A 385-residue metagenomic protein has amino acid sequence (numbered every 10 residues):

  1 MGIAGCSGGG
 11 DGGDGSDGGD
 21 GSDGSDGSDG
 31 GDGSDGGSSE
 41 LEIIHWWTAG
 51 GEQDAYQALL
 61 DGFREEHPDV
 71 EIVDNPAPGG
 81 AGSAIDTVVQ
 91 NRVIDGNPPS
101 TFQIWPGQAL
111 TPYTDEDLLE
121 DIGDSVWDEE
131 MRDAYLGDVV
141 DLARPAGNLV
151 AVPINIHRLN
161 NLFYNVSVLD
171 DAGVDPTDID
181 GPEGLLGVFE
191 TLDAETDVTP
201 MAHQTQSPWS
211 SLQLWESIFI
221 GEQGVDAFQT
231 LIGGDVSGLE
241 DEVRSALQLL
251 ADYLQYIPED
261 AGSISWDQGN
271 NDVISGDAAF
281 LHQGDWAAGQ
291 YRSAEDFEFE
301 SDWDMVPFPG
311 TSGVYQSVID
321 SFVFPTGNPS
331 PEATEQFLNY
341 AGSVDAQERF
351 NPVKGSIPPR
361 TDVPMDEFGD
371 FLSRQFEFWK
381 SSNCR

Functional and structural regions predicted by a protein language model:
C6-P112, E116, D128-M131, F297 (+5 more regions): Conserved N-terminal structural module of periplasmic/extracytoplasmic solute-binding proteins
W46, L60, R64, Q248-S330: Extracytoplasmic/periplasmic substrate-binding proteins
G50-D54, G62-E65, L118-L119, W286-S293 (+1 more regions): Mature extracytoplasmic/periplasmic domains
E65, R144-L214, E222-A261, N271 (+2 more regions): Helix-loop-helix "hinge/cap" segment bordering the ligand-binding cleft or interdomain interface
P76-N91, W105-Q108, D180-G187, D260-S275: Short helix-initiation/N-cap motifs at beta->coil->alpha
V93-I104, L118-E120, E195-T199, S275-Q283: Alpha-to-beta junction loops
W105-L159, D370: Hinge/lid segment of periplasmic solute-binding proteins
G123-G137, D141, D178, M201 (+7 more regions): Short, solvent-exposed loop/beta-turn-alpha elements that line the ligand-binding surface or hinge of extracytoplasmic
